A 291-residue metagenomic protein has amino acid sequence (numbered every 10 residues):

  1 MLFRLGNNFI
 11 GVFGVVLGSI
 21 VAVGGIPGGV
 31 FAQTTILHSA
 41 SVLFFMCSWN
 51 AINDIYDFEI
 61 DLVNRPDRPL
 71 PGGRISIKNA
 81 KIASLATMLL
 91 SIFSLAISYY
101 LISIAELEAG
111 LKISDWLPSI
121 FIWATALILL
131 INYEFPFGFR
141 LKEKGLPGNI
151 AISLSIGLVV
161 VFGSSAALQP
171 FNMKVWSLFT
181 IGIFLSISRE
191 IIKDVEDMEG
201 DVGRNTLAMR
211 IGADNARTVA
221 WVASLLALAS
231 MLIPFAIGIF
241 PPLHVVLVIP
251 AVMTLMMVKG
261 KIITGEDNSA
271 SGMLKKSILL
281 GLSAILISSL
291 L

Functional and structural regions predicted by a protein language model:
M1, P71-F171: Intramembrane alpha-helical segments
F3-I10, S76-T87, P147-L154, D214-S224 (+1 more regions): Select subsegments of transmembrane alpha-helices in polytopic membrane proteins, especially boundary-proximal
V12-G18, G72, P147-G163, A208-A213 (+1 more regions): Small-residue-rich segments of transmembrane alpha-helices in multi-pass membrane proteins, especially helix faces
V12-Y56, S91-A96, D115-L129, F171-I192: Membrane-embedded alpha-helical segments that form the functional core of polytopic membrane enzymes, especially those
G14, G138, K142-G145, L232-L291: Extended hydrophobic alpha-helices typical of membrane-associated regions
V15-V23, S91-I102, I128-F135, V159-A167 (+3 more regions): Structural signal for membrane-spanning alpha-helices in multi-pass inner-membrane proteins, emphasizing helix cores
A22-L37, I150-M198, A213-M231: Functional transmembrane core segments of multi-pass inner-membrane proteins
S41-I92, I183-M231, F235: Solvent-exposed interhelical
